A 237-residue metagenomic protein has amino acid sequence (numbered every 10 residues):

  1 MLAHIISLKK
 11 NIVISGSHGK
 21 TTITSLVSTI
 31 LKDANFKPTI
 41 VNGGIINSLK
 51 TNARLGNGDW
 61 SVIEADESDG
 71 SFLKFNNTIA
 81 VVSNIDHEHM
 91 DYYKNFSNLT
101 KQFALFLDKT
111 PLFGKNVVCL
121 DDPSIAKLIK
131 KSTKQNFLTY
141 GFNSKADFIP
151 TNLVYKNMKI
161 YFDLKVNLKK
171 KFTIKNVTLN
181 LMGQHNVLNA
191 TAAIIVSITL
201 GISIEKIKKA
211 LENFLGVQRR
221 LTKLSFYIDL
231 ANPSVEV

Functional and structural regions predicted by a protein language model:
M1-L120, S124-N136, T191-L200, F226 (+1 more regions): Phosphate-binding loop of NTP-binding sites
Y93-K101, G114, K130-V237: Adenine nucleotide phosphate-binding catalytic loops in nucleotide-utilizing enzymes
